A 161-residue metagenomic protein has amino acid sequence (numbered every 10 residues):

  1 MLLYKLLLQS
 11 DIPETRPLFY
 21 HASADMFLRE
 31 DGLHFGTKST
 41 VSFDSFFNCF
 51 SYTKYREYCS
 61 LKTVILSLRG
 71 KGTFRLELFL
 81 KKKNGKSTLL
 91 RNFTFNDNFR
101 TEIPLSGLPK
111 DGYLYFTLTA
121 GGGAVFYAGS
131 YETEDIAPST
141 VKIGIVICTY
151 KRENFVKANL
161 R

Functional and structural regions predicted by a protein language model:
M1-S139: Beta-strand-enriched, solvent-exposed domains that form extended recognition/catalytic surfaces
V141-V146: Cell-envelope/extracellular polymer assembly enzymes that use nucleotide-activated donors
R152-R161: Short, well-formed alpha-helical segments that are part of the catalytic scaffolds of diverse glycosyltransferases
